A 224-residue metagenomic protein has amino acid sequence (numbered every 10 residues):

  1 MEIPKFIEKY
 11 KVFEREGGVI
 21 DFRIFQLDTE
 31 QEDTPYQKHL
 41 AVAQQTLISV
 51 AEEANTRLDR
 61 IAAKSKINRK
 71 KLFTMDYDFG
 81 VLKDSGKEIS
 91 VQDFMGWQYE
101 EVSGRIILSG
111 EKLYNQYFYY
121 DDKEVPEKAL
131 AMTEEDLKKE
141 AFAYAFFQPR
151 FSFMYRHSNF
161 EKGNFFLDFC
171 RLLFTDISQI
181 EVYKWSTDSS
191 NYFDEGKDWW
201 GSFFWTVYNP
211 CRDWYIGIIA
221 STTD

Functional and structural regions predicted by a protein language model:
E2-N164, D168-T175: Extended, low-hydrophobicity segments enriched in charged/polar residues
F153-D224: Acidic, proline/glycine-rich low-complexity IDRs
